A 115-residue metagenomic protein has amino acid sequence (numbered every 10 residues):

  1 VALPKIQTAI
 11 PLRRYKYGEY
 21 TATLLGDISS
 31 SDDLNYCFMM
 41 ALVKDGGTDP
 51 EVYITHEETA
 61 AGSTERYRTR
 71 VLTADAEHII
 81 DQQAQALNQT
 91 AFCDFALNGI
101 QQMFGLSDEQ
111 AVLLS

Functional and structural regions predicted by a protein language model:
V1-G46: Negatively charged, low-complexity tracts enriched in Asp/Glu with abundant Ser/Thr
A9, R13, T55-E57, M103: Compositionally biased, intrinsically disordered low-complexity segments
P11-K16, D32, D49, S63 (+2 more regions): A general marker of short, structured functional hotspots
G18, G26, G46-G47, G62 (+2 more regions): Residue-identity detector for glycine
D33-H78: Acidic, aromatic-enriched beta-alpha/helix-loop junctions
T59-S115: Acidic, low-complexity intrinsically disordered segments
